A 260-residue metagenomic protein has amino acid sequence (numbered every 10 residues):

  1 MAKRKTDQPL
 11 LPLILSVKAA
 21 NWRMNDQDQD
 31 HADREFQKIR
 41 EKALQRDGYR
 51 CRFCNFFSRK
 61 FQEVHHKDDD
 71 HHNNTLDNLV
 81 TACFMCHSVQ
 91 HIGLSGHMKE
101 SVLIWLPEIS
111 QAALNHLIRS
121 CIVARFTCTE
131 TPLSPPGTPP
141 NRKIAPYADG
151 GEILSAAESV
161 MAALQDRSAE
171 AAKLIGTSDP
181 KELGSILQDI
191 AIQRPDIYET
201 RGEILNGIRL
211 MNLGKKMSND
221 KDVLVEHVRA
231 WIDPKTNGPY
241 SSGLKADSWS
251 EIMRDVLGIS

Functional and structural regions predicted by a protein language model:
M1-Q27, Q90-S260: Extended charged
A2-R50, D70-N73: Short, charged surface segments at domain edges that flank catalytic/cofactor-binding sites
A32-D33, Q37-K38, K42-L44, R50-A82 (+1 more regions): Histidine-centered nuclease catalytic patch
C86: Short, contiguous alpha-helical
